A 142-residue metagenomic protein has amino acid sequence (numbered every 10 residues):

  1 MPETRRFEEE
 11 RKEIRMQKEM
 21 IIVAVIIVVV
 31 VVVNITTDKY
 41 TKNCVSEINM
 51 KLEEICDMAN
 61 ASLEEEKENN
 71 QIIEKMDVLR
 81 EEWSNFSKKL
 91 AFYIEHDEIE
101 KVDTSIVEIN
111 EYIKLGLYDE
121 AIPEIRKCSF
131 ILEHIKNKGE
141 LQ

Functional and structural regions predicted by a protein language model:
M1-K18: N-terminal positive-inside, membrane-proximal cytosolic segments immediately preceding the first
E19-I35: Hydrophobic membrane-insertion alpha-helices, especially the h-region of bacterial N-terminal signal peptides
V31-E47: Transmembrane signal-anchor/signal-peptide helices with a preference for the extracytoplasmic
E47-E64: Short extracytoplasmic/periplasmic juxtamembrane "stem" segments immediately C-terminal to an N-terminal membrane anchor
A59-I72, I109, I113-E120: Short helix-adjacent coil turns
Q71-I72, L79, A121, C128: Solenoid-repeat scaffolds in large eukaryotic assemblies
R80-K101: Short, solvent-exposed, charged loop/turn and helix-capping segments that join or cap alpha-helices on peripheral
E108-Q142: Non-cytosolic head/periplasmic domains of membrane-anchored proteins
